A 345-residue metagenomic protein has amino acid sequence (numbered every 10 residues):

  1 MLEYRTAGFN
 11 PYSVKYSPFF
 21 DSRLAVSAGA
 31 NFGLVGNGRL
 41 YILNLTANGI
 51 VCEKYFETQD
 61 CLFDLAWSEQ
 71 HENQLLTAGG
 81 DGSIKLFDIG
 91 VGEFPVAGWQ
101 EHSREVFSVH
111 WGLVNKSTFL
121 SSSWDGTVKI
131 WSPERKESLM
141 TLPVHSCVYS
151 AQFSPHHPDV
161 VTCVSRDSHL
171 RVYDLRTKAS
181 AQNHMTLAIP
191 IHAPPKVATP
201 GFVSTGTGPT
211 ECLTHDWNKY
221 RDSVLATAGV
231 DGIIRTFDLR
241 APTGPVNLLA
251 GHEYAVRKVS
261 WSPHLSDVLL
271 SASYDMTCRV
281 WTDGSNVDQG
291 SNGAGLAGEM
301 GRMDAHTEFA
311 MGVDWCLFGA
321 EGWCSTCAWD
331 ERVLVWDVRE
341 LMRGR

Functional and structural regions predicted by a protein language model:
M1-K196, G201-G229, R235-T236, N247-Y254 (+5 more regions): WD40 beta-propeller repeat fold
L239: Extracellular/lumenal carbohydrate-interaction signature centered on repeated Trp-anchored short motifs
G290-A297, G301: Catalytic-face loop-and-helix region of soluble metabolic enzyme cores
